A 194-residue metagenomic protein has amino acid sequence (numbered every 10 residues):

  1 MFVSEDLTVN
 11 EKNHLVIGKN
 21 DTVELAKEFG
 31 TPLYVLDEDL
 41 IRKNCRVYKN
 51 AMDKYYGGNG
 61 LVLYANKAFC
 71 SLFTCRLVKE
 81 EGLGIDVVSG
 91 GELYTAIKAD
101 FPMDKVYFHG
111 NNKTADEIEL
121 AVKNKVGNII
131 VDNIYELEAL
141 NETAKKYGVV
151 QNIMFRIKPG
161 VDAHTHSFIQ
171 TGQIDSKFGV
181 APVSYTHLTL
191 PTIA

Functional and structural regions predicted by a protein language model:
M1-I153, S167, D175, L188: A charged N-terminal "starter" segment
N152-I153, I157-V180: Phosphate/diphosphate-binding glycine-rich loops and adjacent basic-rich segments that engage nucleotide
P182-Y185: Short, compositionally biased segments
H187-A194: Single conserved hydrophobic/aromatic residue that forms the stacking wall/gate of nucleotide- or nucleobase-binding
